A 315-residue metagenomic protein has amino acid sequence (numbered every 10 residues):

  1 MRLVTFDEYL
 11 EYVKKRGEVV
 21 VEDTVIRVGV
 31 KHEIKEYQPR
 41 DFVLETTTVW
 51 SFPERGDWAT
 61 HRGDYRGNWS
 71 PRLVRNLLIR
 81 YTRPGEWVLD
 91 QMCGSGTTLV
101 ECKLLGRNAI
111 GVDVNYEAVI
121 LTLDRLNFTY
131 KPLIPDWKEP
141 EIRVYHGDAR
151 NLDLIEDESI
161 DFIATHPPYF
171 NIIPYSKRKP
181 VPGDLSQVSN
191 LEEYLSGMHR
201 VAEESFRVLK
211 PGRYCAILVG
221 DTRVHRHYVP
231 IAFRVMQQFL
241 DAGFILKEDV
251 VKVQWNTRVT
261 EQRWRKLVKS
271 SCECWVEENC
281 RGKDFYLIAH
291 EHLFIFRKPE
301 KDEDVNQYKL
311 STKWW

Functional and structural regions predicted by a protein language model:
M1-W315: Class I S-adenosyl-L-methionine-dependent methyltransferase catalytic core
